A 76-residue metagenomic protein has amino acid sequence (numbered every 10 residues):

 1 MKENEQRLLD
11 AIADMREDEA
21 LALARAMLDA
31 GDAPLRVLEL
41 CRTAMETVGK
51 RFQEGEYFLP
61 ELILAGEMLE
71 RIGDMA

Functional and structural regions predicted by a protein language model:
M1-A76: Long amphipathic alpha-helical segments
